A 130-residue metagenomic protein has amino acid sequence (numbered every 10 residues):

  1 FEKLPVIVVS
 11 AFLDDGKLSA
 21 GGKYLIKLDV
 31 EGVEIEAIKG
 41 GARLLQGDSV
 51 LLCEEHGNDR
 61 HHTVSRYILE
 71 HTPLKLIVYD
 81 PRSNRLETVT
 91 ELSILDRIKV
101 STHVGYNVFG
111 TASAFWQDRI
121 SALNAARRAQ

Functional and structural regions predicted by a protein language model:
F1-L4, D15: A contiguous, well-structured "functional interface" segment within a domain
K3-V6, F109: Short aromatic/basic micro-patch
F12-A129: Conserved acidic-Pro-Pro-aromatic motif
